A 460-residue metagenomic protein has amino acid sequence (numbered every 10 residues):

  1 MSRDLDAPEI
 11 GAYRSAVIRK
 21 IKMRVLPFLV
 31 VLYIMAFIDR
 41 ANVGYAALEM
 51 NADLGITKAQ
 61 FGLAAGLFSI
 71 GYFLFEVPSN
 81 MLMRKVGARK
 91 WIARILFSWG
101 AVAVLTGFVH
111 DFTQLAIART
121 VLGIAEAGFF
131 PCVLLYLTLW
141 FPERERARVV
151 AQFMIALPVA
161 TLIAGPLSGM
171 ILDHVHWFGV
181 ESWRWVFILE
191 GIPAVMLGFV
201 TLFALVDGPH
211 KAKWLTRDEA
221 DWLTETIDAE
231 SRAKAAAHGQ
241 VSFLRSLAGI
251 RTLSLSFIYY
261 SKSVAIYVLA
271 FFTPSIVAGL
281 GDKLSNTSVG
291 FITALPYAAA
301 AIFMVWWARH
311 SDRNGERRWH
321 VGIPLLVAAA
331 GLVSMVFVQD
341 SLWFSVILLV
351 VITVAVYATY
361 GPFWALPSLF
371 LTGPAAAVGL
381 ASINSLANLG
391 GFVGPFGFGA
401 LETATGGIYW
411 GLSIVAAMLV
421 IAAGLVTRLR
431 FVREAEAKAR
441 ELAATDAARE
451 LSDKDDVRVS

Functional and structural regions predicted by a protein language model:
V43-G44, R245-M304, Y360, W364 (+1 more regions): Extracytoplasmic gate region of multi-pass secondary transporters
G55, G87, F108-Q114, A125 (+3 more regions): Helix-breaking motifs and short loop linkers at transmembrane-helix boundaries and internal kinks in secondary membrane
L74-T113: Conserved MFS/SLC helix-loop-helix module at the cytosolic interface between two early adjacent transmembrane helices
F75-G87, I302-E316, E402: Helix-to-loop junctions at the C-terminal end of transmembrane segments in multipass secondary transporters
R84-L96, D312-L325: Cytoplasmic membrane-interface "Motif A"-like loop-to-helix N-cap segments of 12-TM Major Facilitator Superfamily
A118-I155: Cytoplasmic helix-loop-helix junction between adjacent transmembrane helices in 12-TM secondary transporters
R148-L172, P193-A194, N384-G394: Glycine-rich segments within core transmembrane alpha-helices of 12-TM secondary carriers
R317-L366: C-terminal transmembrane helical hairpin of 12-TM major facilitator-type secondary transporters
